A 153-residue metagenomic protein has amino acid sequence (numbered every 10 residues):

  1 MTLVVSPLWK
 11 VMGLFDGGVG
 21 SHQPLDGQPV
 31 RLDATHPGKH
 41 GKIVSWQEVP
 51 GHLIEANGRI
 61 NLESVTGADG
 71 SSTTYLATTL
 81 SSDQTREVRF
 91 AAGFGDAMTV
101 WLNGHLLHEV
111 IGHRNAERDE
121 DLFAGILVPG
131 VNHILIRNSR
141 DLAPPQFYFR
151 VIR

Functional and structural regions predicted by a protein language model:
M1-R59, L135-R153: Accessory carbohydrate-binding/adhesion or oligomerization-edge regions at the termini of glycan-active proteins
R59-S64, Y75-L76, R118-L122: Short structured motifs
S64-T74, I111-N115: Extracellular beta-rich ligand/substrate-recognition surface
S72-T74, Q84, F94, E117-D119: Residues that act as N-cap/strand-start positions at coil-to-secondary-structure junctions
Y75-A77, L102-N103: A short alpha-helix capping/helix-coil boundary motif
L76-V88, A124-P129: Extracellular and analogous surface-interaction loops
S82, E87-W101, I134: Aromatic-lined ligand-binding clefts that engage carbohydrates, nucleic acids, or primary amines
T99-R150: Beta-strand-rich ligand-recognition modules
